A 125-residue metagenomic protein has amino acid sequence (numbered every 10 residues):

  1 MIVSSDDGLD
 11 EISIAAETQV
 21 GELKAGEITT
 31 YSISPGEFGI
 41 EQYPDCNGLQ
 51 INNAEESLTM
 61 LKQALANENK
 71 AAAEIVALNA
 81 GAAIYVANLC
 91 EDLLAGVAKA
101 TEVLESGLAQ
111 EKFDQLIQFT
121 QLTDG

Functional and structural regions predicted by a protein language model:
M1-G125: Glycine-rich anion-binding loops and their surrounding alpha/beta cores
